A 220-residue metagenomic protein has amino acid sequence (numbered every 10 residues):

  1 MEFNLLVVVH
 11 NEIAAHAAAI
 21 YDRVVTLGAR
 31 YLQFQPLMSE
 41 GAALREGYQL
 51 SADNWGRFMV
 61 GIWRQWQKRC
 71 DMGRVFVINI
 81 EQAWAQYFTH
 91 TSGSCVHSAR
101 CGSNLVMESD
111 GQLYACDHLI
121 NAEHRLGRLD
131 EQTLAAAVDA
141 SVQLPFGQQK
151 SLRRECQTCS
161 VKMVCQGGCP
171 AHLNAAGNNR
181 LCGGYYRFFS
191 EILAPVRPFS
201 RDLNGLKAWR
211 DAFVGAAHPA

Functional and structural regions predicted by a protein language model:
E2-V96, R100, V106, H118-L126: Radical SAM enzyme [4Fe-4S]-AdoMet core and its adjacent flexible, acidic and glycine-rich loops/tails across
I120-A220: Flexible mid-to-C-terminal extensions adjoining Fe-S/redox cofactors in radical SAM and related proteins
